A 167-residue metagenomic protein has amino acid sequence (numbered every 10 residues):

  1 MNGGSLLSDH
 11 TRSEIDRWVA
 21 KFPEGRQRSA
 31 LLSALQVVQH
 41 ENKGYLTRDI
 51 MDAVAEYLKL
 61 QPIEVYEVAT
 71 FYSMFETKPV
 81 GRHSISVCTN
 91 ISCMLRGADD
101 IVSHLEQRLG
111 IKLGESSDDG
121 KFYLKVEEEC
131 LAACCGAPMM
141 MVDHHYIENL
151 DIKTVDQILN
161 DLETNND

Functional and structural regions predicted by a protein language model:
M1-D167: Signature of N-terminal electron-transfer/Fe-S-associated modules in redox systems
